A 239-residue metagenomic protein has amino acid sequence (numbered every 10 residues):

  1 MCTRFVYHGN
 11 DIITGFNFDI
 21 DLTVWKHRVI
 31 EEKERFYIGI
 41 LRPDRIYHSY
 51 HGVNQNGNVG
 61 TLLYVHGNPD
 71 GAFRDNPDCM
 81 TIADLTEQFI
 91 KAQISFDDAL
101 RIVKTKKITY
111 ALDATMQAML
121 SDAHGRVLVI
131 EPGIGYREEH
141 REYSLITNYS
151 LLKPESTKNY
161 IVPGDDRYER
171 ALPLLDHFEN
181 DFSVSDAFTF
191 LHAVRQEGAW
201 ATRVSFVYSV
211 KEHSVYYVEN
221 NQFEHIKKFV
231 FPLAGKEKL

Functional and structural regions predicted by a protein language model:
M1-K91, M116, S121-L239: C-terminal, well-structured catalytic/ligand-binding subdomain of enzymes
E87-R101: A gly/proline- and charged-residue-enriched helix-loop-helix capping module
R101-D113: Phosphate-interacting basic helix/loop segments used at nucleotide- and nucleic-acid interfaces
